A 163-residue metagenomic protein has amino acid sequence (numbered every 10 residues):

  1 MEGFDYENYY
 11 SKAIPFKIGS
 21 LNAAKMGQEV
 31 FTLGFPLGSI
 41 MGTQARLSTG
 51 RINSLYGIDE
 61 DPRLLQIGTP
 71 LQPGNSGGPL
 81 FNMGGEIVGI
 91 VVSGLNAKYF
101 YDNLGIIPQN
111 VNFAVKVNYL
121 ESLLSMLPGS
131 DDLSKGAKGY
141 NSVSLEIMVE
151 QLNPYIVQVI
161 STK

Functional and structural regions predicted by a protein language model:
M1-E2, Q66-G68: Short, acidic/hydrophobic/Gly-rich beta-strand patch recurrent on exposed beta strands that often constitutes part
E2, L21, F81: Catalytic histidine site
G3-I14, F35-I40, I87-K163: C-terminal cap/linker of serine protease catalytic domains
A13-R63, Q72-N75, V91-D102: Flexible, gly/ser-rich surface segments that form the specificity/activation loops bordering the active-site cleft
G27-T32, I52, I67, G78-L80 (+3 more regions): Terminal peptide-recognition signature
P62-L64, G85, P154: Structural motif
